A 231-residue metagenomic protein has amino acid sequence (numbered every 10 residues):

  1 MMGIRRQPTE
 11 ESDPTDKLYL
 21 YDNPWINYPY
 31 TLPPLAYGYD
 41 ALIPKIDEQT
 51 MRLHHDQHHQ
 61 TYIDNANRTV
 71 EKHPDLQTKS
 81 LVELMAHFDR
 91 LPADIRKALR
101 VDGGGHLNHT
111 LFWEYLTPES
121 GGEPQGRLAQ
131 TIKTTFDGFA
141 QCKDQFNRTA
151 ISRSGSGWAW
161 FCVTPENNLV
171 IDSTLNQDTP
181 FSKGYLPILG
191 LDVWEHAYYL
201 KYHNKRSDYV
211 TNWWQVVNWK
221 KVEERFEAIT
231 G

Functional and structural regions predicted by a protein language model:
I4, P14-G231: Feature for soluble, non-membrane regions of globular proteins
